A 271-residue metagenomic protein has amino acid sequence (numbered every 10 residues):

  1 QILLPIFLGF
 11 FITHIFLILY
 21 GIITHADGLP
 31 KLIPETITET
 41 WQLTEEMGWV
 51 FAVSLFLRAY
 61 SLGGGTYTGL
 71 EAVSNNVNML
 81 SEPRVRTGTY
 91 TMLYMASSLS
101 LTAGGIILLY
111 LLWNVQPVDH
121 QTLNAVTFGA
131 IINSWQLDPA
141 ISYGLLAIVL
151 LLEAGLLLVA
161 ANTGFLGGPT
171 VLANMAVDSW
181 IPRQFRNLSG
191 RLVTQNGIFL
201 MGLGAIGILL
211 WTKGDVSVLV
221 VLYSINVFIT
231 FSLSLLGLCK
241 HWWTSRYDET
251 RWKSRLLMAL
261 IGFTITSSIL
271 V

Functional and structural regions predicted by a protein language model:
Q1-I6, V118-A125, L146-L156, I208-F231 (+3 more regions): Transmembrane helix-loop boundary segments of multi-pass membrane transporters
I2-L3, Q184-N196, F231-V271: C-terminal membrane-solvent junction of multi-pass transporters and transport-like membrane proteins
L8, I12-T66: Helix-loop-helix junctions that connect adjacent transmembrane segments in multi-pass membrane transporters
F11-Y20, G167, L172, V177-D178 (+2 more regions): Hydrophobic alpha-helical segments of multi-pass membrane transport proteins
G21-L32, T89-G129: Extracellular/periplasmic helix-exit of transmembrane alpha-helices
W41-Y90, V149-A160: Hydrophobic, membrane-embedded alpha-helices of multi-pass small-molecule transporters
T44-Y60, L101-G105, S134-L156, N196-G207: Select transmembrane alpha-helical segments in multipass membrane proteins
M79-T102, N174-W211, R251-G262: Loop-to-transmembrane helix boundary motifs in multi-pass membrane proteins
